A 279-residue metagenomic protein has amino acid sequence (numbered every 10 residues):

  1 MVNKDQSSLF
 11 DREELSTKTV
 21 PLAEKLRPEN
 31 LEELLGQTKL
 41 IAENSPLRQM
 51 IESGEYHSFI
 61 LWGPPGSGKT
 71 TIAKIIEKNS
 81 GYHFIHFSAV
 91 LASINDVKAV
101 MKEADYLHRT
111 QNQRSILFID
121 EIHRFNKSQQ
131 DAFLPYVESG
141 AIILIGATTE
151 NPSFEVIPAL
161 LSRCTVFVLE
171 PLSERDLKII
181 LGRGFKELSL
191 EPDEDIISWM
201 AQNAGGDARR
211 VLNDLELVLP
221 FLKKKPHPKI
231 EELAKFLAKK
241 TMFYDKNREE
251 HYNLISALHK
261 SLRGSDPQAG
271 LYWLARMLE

Functional and structural regions predicted by a protein language model:
V2-L15, Q49-S88, K102-Y106, L134-S139: Walker A/P-loop
S16-P64, E103-Y106, G270-Y272: Pre-Walker A (pre-P-loop) alpha-helix and adjacent loop at the N terminus of AAA/AAA+ ATPase modules, a conserved
L40-N44, Y82-I116: Short glycine-rich substrate-engagement loop in P-loop NTPases that contacts/grips substrate
R48-I51, I119, H123-S162: Conserved catalytic/switch belt of AAA+ P-loop NTPases
H57, T110-I116, Q130, S139-I145 (+2 more regions): Loop/turn-to-beta-strand initiation segments
S88-V90, T165-K178: Conserved AAA+ ATPase "SRH/arginine-finger" region at the nucleotide-binding site
K178-S198: Helix-loop-helix "sensor" segment of P-loop NTPases
S198-N203, R209-K224, E231-A238, S256-K260 (+1 more regions): C-terminal helical "lid" of AAA+/P-loop NTPase domains
